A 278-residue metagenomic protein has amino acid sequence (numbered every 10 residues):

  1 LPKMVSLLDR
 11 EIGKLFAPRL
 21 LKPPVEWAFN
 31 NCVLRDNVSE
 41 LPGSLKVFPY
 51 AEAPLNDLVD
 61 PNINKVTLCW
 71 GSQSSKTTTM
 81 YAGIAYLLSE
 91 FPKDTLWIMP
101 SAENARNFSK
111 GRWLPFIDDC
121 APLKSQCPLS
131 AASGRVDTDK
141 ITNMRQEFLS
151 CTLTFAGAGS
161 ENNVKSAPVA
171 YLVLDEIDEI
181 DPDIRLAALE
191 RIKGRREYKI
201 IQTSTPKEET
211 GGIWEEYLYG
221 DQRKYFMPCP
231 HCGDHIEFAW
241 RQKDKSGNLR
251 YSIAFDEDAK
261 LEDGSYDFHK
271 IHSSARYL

Functional and structural regions predicted by a protein language model:
L1-L278: Phosphate/NTP-binding elements of NTP-utilizing enzymes
